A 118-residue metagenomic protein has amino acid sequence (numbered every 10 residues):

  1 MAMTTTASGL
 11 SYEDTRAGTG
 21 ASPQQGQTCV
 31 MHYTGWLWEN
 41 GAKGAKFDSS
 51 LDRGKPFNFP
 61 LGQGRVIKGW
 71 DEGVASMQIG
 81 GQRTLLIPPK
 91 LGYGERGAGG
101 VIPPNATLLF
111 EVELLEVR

Functional and structural regions predicted by a protein language model:
M1-R118: Cross-family detector of peptidyl-prolyl cis-trans isomerase
